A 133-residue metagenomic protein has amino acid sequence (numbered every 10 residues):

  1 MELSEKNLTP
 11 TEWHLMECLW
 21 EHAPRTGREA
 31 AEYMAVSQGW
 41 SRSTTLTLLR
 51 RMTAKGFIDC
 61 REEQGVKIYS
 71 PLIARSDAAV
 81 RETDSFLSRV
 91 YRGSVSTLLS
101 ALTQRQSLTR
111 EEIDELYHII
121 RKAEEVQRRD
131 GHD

Functional and structural regions predicted by a protein language model:
E5-T11, E63-E82: Short, cationic-aromatic polyanion-contact patches
P10-C18, E29, T97: Pre-recognition alpha-helix immediately N-terminal to the DNA-recognition helix within helix-turn-helix or winged-helix
R25-Y33: Short acidic, hydrophobic short linear motifs in intrinsically disordered regions
E32-S41: Short helix-coil junctions and helix-kink-helix linkers
L46-R50: Short, hydrophobic-biased segments on the C-terminal half of alpha helices that form "recognition helices"
G56: Glycine-centered, phosphate/nucleic-acid-interacting loop/turn motifs that mediate DNA/RNA or nucleotide
I73-L99: Conserved segment of winged-helix/HTH DNA-binding domains
Q104-D133: C-terminal regulatory/oligomerization modules of transcriptional regulators
